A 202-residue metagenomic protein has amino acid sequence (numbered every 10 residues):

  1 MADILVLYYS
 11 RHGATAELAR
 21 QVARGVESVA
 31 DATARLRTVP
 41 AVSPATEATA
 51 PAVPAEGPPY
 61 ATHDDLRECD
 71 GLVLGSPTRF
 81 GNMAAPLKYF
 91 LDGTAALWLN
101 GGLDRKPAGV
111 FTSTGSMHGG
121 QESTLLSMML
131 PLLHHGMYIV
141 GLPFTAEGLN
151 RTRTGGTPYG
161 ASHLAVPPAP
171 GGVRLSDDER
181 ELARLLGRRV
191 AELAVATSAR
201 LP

Functional and structural regions predicted by a protein language model:
M1-G102, A165-P202: N-terminal beta1-alpha1-beta2 submodule of the flavodoxin-like/Rossmannoid cofactor-binding fold
G25, G71, G119-G120, V140-G141 (+2 more regions): Glycine-centered flexibility motif
D104-T157: Short, glycine-/small-residue-rich phosphate/pyrophosphate-handling segment
T152-P170: Catalytic His-Asp segment of secreted/periplasmic serine-dependent ester chemistry enzymes
